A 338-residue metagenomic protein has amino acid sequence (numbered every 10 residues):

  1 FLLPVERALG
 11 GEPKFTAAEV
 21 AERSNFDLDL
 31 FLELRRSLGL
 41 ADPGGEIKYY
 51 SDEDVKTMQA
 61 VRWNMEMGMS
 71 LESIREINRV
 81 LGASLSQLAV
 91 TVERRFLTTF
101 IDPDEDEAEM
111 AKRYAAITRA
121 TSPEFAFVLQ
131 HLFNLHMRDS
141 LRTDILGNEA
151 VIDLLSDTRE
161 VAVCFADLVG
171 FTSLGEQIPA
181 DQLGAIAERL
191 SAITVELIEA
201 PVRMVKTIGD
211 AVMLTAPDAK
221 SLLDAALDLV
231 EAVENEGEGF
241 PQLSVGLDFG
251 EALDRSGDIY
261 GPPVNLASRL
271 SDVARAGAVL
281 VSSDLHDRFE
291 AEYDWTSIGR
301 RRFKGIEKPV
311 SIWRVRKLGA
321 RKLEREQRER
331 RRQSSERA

Functional and structural regions predicted by a protein language model:
F1-A150: Arg/Lys-rich, alpha-helical DNA-contact motif
L34, D167, G209, L247 (+2 more regions): Residue-level signature of catalytic and energy-coupling elements of molecular machines, predominantly ATP/GTP-dependent
A116, A120-R203: Juxtacatalytic helix/coil linker segments that couple regulatory or sensory modules to the catalytic cores
E188-P201, M213-E251, P262, L266-R275: Alpha-helical scaffold within the catalytic cores of cyclic-nucleotide enzymes
V205-A211: Short glycine- and acidic-residue-rich catalytic loops of nucleotidyl-transferase/cyclase enzymes
A211-M213, I312: Short aromatic/hydrophobic contact patches that present stacked aromatics for nucleic-acid/ligand binding
G277-A338: Cytosolic regulatory/linker segments at or just downstream of nucleotide-handling modules in signal-transduction
